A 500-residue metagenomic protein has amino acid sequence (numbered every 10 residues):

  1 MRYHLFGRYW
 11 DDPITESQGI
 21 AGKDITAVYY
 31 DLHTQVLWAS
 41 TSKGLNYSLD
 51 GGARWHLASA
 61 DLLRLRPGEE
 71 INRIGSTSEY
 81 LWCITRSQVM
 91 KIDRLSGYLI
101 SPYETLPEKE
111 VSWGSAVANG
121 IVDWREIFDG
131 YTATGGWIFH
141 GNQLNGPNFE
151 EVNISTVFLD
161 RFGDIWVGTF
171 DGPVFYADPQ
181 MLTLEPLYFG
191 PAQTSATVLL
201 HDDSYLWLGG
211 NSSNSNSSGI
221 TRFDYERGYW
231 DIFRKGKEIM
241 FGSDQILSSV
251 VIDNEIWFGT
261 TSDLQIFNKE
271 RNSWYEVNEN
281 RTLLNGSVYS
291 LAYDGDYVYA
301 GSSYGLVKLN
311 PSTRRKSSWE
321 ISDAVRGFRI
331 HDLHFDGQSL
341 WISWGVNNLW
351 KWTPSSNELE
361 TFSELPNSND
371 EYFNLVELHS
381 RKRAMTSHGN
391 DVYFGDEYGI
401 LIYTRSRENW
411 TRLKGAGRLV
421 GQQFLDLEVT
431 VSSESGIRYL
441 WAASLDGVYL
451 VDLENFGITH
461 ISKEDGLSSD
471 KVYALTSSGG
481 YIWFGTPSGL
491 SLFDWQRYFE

Functional and structural regions predicted by a protein language model:
M1-E500: Carboxylate-rich, polar loop motifs that coordinate divalent cations or form catalytic acidic clusters
